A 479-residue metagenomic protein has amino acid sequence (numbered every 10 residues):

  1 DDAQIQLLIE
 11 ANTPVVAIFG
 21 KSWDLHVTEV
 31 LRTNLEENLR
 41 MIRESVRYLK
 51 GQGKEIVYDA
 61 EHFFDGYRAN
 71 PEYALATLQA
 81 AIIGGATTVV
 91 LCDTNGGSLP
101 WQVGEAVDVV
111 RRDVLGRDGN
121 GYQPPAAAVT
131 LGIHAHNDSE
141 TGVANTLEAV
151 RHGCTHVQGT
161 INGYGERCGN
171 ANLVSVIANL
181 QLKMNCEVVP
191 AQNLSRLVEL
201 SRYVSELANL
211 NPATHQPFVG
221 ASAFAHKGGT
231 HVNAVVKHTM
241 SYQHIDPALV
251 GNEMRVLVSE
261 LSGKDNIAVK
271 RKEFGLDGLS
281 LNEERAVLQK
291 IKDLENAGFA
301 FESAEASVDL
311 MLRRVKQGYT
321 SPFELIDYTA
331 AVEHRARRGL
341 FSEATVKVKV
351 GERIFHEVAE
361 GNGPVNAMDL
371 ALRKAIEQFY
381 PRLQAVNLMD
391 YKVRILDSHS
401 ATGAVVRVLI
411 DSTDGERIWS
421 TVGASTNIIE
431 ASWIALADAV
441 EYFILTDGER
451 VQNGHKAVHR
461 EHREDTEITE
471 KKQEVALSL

Functional and structural regions predicted by a protein language model:
D2-A126, L147-H152: Alpha/beta enzyme core
L91-T94, T130, Q158-E166, A178-P190 (+3 more regions): Short beta-alpha connecting loops at secondary-structure transitions that line or flank enzyme active sites
S98, E105-K237: Catalytic alpha/beta core domains of metabolic enzymes, predominantly
A178, M184-H356, S398-V405: A mid-to-C-terminal "edge-of-domain" accessory segment
F379-D414: Generic long, charged, amphipathic alpha-helical segments
R417-Q452: Mixed-charge, glycine-accented linear interaction segment located at domain edges/termini
K456-L479: Short, low-complexity, charge-dense intrinsically disordered segments
